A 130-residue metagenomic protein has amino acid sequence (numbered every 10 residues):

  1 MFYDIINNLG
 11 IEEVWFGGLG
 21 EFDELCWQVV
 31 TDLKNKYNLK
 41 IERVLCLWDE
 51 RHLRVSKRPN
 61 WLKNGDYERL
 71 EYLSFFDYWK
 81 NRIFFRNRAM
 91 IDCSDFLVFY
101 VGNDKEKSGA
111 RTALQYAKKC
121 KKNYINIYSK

Functional and structural regions predicted by a protein language model:
M1-S129: Acidic/glycine-enriched connector segments
